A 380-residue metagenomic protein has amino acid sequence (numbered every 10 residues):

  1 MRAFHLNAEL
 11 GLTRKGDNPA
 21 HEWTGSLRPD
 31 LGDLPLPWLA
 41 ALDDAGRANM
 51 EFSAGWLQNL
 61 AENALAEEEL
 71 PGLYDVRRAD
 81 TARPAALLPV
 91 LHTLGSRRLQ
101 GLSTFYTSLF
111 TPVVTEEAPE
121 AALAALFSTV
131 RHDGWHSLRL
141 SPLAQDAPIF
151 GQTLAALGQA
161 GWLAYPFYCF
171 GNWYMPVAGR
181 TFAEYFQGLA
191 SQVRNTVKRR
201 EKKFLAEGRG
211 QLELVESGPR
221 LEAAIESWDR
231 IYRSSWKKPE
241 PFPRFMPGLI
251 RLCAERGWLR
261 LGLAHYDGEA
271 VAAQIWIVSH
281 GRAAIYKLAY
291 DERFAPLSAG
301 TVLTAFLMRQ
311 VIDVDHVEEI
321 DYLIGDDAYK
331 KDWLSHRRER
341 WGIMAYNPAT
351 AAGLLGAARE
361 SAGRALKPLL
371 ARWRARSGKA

Functional and structural regions predicted by a protein language model:
R2-E22, A155-E184, G188, D315-A380: Active-site/acyl-donor-binding loops of N-acyltransferases
H5-L6, L12-K15, P89, Y106 (+1 more regions): Intrinsically disordered, low-complexity proline-rich regions
H21-L99, P142-N172, P176-P296: A conserved beta-strand-loop-helix scaffold within acyl/acetyltransferase catalytic domains
P29, E116, E216, M344-N347: Residues at the C-termini of beta-strands that transition into short coil/loop
P71, A85, H92-Y168, H280-R337: Acyl-donor binding region in acyl/amide transferases
T111, Y185-F186, S235, E292-F294 (+3 more regions): A short, structure-level motif marking secondary-structure boundaries and short turns
W135, E207-R209, L259, V317 (+1 more regions): Short secondary-structure junction motifs
